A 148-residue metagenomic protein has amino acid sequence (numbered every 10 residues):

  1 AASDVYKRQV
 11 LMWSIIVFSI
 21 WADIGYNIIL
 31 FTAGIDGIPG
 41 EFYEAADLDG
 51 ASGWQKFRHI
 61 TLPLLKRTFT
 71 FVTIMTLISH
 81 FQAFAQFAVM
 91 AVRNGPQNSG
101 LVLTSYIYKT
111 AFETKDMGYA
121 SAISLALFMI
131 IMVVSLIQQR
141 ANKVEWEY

Functional and structural regions predicted by a protein language model:
A1-Y6: Short, small-residue-biased leader/transition segments that mark boundaries at the very start of proteins
K7-N27: Loop-to-helix entry region at the N-terminal start of transmembrane alpha-helices in multi-pass membrane transporters
W13, F31, R58, T70 (+1 more regions): Signature of the 12-TM Major Facilitator Superfamily
V17, I74-L77, A122-M129: Hydrophobic residues within alpha-helical transmembrane segments of multi-pass solute transporters/permease subunits
W21-I35, P39-F42, F81-F84, A88 (+1 more regions): Membrane-embedded alpha-helices of multi-pass transport/permease systems
I29-F69, V144-Y148: Intracellular coupling helices
T32-G40, E113-Y148: C-terminal transmembrane helix and the adjacent membrane-cytosol boundary/short C-terminal tail of inner/organellar
I78-S79, F84-T114: Glycine-rich helix-loop "coupling/hinge" segments at transmembrane-helix boundaries in multipass transporters
